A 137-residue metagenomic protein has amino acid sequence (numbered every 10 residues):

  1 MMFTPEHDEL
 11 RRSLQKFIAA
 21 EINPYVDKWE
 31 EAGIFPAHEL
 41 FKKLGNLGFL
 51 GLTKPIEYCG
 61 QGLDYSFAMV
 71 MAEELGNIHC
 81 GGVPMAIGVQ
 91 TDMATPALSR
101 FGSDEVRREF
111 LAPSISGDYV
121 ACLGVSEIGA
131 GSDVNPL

Functional and structural regions predicted by a protein language model:
M1-E6: Intrinsic disorder at enzyme termini
H7-D8, S103: General helical secondary-structure elements
R11-L14: Extended amphipathic alpha-helical segments enriched in small hydrophobics
N23-L137: Glycine-rich flavin
